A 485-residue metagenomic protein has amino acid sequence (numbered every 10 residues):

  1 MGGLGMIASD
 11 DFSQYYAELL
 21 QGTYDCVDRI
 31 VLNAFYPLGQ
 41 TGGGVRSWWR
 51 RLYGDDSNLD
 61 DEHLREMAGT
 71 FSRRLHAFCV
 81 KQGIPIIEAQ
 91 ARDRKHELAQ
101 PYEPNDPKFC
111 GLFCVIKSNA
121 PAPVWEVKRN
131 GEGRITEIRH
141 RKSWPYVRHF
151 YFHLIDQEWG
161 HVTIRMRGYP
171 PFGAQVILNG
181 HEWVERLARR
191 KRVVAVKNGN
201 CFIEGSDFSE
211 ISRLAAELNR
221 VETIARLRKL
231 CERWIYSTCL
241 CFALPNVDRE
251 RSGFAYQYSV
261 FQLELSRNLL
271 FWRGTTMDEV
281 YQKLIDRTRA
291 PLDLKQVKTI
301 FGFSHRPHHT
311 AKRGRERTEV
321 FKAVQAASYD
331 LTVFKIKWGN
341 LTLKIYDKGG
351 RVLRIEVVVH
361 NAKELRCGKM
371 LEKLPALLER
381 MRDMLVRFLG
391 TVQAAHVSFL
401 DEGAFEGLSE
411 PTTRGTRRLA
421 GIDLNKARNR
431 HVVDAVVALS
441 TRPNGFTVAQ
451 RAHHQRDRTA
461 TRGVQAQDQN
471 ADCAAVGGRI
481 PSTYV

Functional and structural regions predicted by a protein language model:
M1-E264: Long, contiguous, compositionally biased segments that the model treats as domain-scale units
R165-E406: Extended, non-transmembrane interaction/recognition domains
T391, A435-L439, H454, A471-G478: Generic, well-ordered alpha-helical scaffold segments in large soluble proteins
F405-G445: Short alpha-helical segments that sit at the start of domains
R442-R456: Short acidic, hydrophobic short linear motifs in intrinsically disordered regions
T459-G477: Short amphipathic alpha-helical interaction segments
Y484-V485: Accessory beta->alpha helical hairpin/"wing" motif in late/C-terminal subdomains of nucleic-acid enzymes
